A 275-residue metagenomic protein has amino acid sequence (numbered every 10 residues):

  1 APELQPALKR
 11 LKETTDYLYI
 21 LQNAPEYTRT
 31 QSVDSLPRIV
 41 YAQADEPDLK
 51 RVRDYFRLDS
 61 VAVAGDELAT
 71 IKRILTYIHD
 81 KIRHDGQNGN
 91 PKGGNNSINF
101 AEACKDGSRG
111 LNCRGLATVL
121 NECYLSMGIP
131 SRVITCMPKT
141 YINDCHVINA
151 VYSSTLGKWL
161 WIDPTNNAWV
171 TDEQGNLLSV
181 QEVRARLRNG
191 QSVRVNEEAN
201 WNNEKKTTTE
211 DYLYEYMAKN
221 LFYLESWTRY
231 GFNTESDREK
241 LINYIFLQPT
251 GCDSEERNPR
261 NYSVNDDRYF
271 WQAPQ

Functional and structural regions predicted by a protein language model:
A1-T14, L18: Long, hydrophobic or amphipathic alpha-helical segments
T15-L111: Secondary-structure boundary elements
N23-A24, F56-R57, G175, G190 (+1 more regions): Short, flexible coil/linker elements and helix-boundary hinge sites characteristic of intrinsically disordered
D66-R73, Y77, G115, V119 (+2 more regions): Extracytoplasmic/secreted proteins, especially bacterial periplasmic and envelope-associated proteins
R109-C113, I134-C136: Short His-Asn-centered micro-motif
T118-Q191: Hydrophobic/aromatic-rich core segments of domains that either
R188-Q275: Low-complexity, Gly/Ser/Thr/Pro-rich intrinsically disordered linker/tail segments
